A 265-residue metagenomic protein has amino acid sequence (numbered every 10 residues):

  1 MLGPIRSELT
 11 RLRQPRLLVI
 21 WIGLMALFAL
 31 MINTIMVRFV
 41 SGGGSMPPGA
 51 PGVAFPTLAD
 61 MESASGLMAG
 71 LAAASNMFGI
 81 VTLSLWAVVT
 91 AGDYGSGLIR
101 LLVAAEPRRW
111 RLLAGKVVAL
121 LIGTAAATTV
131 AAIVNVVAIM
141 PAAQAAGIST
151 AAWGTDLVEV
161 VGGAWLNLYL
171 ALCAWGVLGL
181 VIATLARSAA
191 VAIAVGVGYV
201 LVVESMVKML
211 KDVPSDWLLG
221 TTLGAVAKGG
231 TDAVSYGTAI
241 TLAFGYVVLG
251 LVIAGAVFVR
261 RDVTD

Functional and structural regions predicted by a protein language model:
M1-A26, R187: Aromatic- and glycine-rich beta-strand/loop motifs that create alpha-glucan
R11, A91, L102-A104, G179 (+1 more regions): Helix-capping/transition residues at the boundaries of transmembrane alpha-helices and the short helical linkers
L18, I22-W86, L113-L185, S205 (+2 more regions): Secretory targeting signals
M31-F39, A186-T221: Transmembrane helix segments
L83-A105, R109-W110: Transmembrane helix boundary and interhelical loop/hinge segments in multi-pass membrane proteins
R111-L113, F258: Alpha-helix N-cap/helix-start motif at helix boundaries, enriched for small hydrophobics
G245-D265: Junction motif at the cytosolic side of a transmembrane helix
